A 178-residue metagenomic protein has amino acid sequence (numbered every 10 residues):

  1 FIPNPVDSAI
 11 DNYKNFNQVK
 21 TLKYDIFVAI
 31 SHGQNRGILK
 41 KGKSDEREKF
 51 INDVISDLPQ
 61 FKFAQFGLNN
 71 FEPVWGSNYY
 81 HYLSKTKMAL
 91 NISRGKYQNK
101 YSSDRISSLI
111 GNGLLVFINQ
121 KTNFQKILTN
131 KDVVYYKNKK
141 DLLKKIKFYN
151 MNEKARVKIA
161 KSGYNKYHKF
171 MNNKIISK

Functional and structural regions predicted by a protein language model:
F1-T129: Nucleotide-sugar donor-binding catalytic core of glycosyltransferases
F50, R105, K145, S162-G163: Short, hydrophobic/aromatic alpha-helical segments in well-folded domains
S77-N78, D141-K144: Short acidic active-site motifs
L115-V116, K131-K137, K178: Short, contiguous hydrophobic alpha-helices characteristic of membrane insertion segments
L128, I146, A160: Short, flexible helix/strand-to-coil boundary loops that buttress conserved ligand/catalytic motifs in alpha/beta
V133-K139, Y149-E153: Conserved acidic donor-binding segment of nucleotide-sugar-dependent glycosyltransferases
M151-K178: A charged, aromatic-enriched C-terminal amphipathic alpha-helix characteristic of glycosyltransferases across folds
